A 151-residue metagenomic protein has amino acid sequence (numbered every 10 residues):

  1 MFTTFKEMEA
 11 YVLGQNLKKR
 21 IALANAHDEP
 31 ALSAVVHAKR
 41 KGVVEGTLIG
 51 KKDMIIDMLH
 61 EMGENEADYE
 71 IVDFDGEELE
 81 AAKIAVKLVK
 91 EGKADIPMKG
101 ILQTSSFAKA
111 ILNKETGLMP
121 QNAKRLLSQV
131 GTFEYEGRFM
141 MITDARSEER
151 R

Functional and structural regions predicted by a protein language model:
M1-T47, K51-R151: Anion-binding alpha/beta catalytic cores of soluble intermediary-metabolism enzymes, centered on
